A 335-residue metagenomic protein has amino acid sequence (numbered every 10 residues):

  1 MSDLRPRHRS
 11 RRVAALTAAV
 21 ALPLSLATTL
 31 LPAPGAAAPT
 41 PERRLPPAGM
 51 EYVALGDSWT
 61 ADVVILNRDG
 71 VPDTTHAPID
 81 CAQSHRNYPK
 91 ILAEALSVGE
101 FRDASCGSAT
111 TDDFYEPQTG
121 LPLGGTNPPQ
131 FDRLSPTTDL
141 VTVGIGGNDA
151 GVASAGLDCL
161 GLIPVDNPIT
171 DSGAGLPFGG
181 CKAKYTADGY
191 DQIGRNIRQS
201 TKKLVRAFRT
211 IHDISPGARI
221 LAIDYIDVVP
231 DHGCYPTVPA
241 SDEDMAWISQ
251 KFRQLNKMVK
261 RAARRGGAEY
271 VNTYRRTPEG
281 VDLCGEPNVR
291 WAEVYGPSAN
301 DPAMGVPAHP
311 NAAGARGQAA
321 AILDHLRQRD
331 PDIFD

Functional and structural regions predicted by a protein language model:
M1-P39: Secretory targeting and sorting signals
A38-A54, G125-T142, L204-R219, L323: Short amphipathic alpha-helices and their capping/turn segments at secondary-structure boundaries
T40-S108, L160-T170: Serine-esterase "nucleophile elbow" of acetyl-processing enzymes
E51-G56, T60-V63, E100-S105, D139-G144 (+5 more regions): Structural recognition of the beta-strand scaffold that forms the well-ordered cores of secreted hydrolase catalytic
V63, L123-R195, D227: Oxyanion-hole/transition-state-stabilizing segment in secreted/luminal serine hydrolases and related acyltransferases
G107-P128, V281-G296: Charged, often glycine-rich, active-site loop that binds/positions anionic groups
Y185-Y190, V205-S249: Active-site segments of SGNH/GDSL-like serine hydrolases that catalyze O-acetyl group transfer/hydrolysis on lipids
Y225-F334: Catalytic His-Asp segment of secreted/periplasmic serine-dependent ester chemistry enzymes
